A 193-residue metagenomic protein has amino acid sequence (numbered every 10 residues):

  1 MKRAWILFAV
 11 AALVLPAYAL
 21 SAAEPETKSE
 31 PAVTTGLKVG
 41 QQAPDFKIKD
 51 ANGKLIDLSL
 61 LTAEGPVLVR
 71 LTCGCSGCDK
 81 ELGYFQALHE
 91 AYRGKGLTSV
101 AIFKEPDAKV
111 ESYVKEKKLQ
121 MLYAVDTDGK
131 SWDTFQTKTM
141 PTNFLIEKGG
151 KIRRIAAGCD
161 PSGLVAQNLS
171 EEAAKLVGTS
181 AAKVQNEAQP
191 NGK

Functional and structural regions predicted by a protein language model:
M1-A4: Positively charged n-region of N-terminal signal peptides that target proteins for export
L7-A17: Bacterial N-terminal signal peptides
A17-A23: Boundary at the C-terminal end of the N-terminal hydrophobic targeting segment
P25-L58: N-terminal "domain-start" segment that seeds a small globular fold
S59-D79: Short active-site neighborhood of thiol/selenol oxidoreductases, capturing the structured segment around
D79-K117, T127-T134: Structural microenvironment flanking redox-active thiols in thiol-disulfide oxidoreductases
L119-L122, Q136-F144: Structural micro-motif
L145-K193: Thiol-/selenol-based redox modules, centered on thioredoxin-like and closely related oxidoreductase domains
